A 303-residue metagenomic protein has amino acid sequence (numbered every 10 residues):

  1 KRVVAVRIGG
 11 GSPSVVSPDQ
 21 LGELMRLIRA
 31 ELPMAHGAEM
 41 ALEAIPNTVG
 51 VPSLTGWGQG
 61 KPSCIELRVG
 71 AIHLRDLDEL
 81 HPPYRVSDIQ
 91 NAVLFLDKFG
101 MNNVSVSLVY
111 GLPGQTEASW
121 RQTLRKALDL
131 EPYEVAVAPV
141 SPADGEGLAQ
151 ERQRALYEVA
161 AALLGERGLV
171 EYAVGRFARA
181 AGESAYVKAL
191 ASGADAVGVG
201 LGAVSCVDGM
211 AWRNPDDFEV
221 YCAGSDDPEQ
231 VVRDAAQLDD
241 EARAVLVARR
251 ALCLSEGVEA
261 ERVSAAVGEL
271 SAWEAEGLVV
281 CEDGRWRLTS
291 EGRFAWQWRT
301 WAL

Functional and structural regions predicted by a protein language model:
K1-S264: C-terminal scaffold of the Radical SAM
R262-E276: Short amphipathic alpha-helical interaction segments
E274-G284: A short, conserved structural fragment
R285-T289: Minor-groove-contacting beta-hairpin "wing" of winged helix-turn-helix DNA-binding domains
E291-L303: Short, amphipathic alpha-helical interaction segments positioned at domain boundaries
